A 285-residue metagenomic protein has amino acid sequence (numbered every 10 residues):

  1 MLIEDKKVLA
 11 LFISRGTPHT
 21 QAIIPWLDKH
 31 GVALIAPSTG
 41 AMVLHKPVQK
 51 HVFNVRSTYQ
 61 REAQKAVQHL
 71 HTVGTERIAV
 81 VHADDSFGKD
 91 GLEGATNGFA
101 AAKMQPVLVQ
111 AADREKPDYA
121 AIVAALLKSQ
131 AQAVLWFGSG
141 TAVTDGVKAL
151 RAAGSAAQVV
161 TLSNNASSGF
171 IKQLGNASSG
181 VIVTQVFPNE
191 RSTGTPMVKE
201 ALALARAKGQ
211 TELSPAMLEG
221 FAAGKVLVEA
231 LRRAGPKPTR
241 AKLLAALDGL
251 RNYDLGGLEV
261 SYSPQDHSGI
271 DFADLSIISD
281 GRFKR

Functional and structural regions predicted by a protein language model:
M1, A22-H30, G94-A102, A149-A153 (+4 more regions): Alpha-helical structural signal in soluble globular domains
M1-V43, D113-K116, T144, G269: Beta-alpha junction/loop-to-helix N-cap segments that form part of ligand/metal-binding clefts
L2-R15, I35-P37, R77-H82, Q130-G140 (+3 more regions): Periplasmic-binding protein-like
D5-A10, K29-A33, V48-H51, V73-R77 (+5 more regions): Loop/turn elements at helix/coil->beta-strand transitions in domains of secreted/extracellular proteins
V8-L9, Q49-R56, H82, V186-R191 (+3 more regions): Second-shell loop/turn segments in exported
M42-V43, K50-G154, N189-K199: Extracellular/periplasmic Venus flytrap/periplasmic-binding protein
V147-F221, F283: Extracellular/periplasmic periplasmic-binding protein-like sensory domains
A207-M217, V228-R282: Segments of small-molecule ligand-sensing domains
